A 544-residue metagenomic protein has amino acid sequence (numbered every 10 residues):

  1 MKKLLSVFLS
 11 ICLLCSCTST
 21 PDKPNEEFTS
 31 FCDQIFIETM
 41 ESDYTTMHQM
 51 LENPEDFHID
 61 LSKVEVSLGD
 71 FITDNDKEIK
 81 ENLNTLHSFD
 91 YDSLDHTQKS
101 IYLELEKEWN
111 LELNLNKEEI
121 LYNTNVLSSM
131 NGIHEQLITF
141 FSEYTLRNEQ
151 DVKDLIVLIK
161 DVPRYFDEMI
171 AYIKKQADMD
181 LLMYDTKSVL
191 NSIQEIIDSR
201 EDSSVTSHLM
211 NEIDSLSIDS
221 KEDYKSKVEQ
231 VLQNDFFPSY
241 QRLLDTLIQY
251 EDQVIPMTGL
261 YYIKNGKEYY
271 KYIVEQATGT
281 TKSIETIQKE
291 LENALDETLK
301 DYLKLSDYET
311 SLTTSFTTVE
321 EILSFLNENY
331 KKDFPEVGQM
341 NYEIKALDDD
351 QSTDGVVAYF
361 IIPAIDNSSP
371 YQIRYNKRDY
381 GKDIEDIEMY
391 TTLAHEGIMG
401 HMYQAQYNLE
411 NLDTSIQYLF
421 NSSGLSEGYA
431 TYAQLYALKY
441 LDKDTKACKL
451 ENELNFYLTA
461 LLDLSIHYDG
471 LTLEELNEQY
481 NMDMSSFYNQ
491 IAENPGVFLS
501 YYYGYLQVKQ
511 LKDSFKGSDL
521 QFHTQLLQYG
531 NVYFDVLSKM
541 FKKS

Functional and structural regions predicted by a protein language model:
M1-K2, D22: Generic cytosolic/nucleocytoplasmic N-terminal low-complexity/intrinsically disordered segments
K2-S10: Sec-dependent signal peptide recognition, specifically the positively charged N-region followed immediately by
L13-S16: C-terminal motif of bacterial Sec signal peptides marking the signal peptidase cleavage site
T20-S544: N-terminal maturation segment of proteins
